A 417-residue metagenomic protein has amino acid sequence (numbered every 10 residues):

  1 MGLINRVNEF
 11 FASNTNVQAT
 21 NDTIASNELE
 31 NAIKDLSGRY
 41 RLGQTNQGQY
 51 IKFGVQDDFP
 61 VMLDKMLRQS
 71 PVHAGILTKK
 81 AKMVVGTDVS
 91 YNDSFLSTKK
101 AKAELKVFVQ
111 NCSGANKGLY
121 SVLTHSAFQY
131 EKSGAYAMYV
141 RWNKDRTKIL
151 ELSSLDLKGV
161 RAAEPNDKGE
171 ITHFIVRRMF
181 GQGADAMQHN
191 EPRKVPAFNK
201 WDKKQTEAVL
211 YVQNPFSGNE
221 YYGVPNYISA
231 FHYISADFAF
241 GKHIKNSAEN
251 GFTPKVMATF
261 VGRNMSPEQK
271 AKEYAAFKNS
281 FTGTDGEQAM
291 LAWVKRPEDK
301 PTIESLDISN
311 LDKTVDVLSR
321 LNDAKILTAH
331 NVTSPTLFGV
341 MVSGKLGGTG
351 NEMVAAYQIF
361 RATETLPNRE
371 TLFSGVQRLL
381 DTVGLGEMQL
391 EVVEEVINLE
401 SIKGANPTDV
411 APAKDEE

Functional and structural regions predicted by a protein language model:
M1-G75, M83, D88, K100-K295 (+1 more regions): Structured, contiguous alpha/beta core segments that scaffold functional sites
G2, T363, P367-E417: C-terminal anchoring/interaction modules
Q69-S70, G134, K345, T349-E352 (+1 more regions): Short, solvent-exposed helix-helix connector turns and helix-capping sites enriched in acidic/polar residues
F128, R263, P267, I308-D316 (+2 more regions): Short, charged/polar micro-motifs that form catalytic or ligand-binding hotspots
D167-P196, Q269-G348, T371-M388, E417: Long amphipathic alpha-helical segments
V256-V261, T302-S309, A355-I359: Short, hydrophobic beta-strand segments
N264-S266, E298-P301, V396-S401: A short acidic, often aromatic-flanked loop/helix-cap motif at beta-alpha or helix-coil junctions that lines enzyme
L337-A356, E394-E400: Short linear loop/turn motifs
